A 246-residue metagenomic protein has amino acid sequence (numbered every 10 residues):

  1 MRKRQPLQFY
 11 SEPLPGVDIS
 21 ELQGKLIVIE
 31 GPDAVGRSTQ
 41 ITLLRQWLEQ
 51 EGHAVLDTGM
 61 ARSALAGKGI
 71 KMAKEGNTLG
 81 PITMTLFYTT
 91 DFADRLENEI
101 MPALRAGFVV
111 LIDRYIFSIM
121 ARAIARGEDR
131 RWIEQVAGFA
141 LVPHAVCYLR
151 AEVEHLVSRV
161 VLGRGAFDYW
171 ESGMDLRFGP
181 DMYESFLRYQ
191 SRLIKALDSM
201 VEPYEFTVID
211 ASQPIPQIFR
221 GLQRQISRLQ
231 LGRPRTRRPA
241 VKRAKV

Functional and structural regions predicted by a protein language model:
R2-S20, R45, V161-V246: NTP-dependent small-molecule kinase module
I19-Q46: Walker A (P-loop) phosphate-binding motif
L26-I29, V109, V146: Hydrophobic "anchor" residues on beta-strands that sit immediately upstream of conserved functional sites
E49-L141: ATP-dependent small-molecule kinase phosphotransfer cores that center on conserved nucleotide phosphate-binding segments
T58, L149, I209: Hydrophobic residues at beta-strand termini and immediately following loops that shape nucleotide-binding pockets
R62-A64, I116-F117, A151-V157, I215: Conserved nucleotide-binding/hydrolysis micro-motifs of P-loop NTPases
I119-R192: A glycine- and Lys/Arg-enriched "phosphate-lid" helix/loop adjacent to the NTP-binding pocket of small-molecule kinases
